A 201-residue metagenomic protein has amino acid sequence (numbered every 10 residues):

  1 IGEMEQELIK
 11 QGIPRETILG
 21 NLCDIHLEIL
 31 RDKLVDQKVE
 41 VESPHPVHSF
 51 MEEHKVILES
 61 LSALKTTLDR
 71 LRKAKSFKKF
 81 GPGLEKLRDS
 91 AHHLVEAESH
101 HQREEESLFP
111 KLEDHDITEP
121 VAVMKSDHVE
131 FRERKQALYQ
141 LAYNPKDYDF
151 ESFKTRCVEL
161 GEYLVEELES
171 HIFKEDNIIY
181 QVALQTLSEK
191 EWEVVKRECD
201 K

Functional and structural regions predicted by a protein language model:
I1-K201: Small-residue-biased structural context
